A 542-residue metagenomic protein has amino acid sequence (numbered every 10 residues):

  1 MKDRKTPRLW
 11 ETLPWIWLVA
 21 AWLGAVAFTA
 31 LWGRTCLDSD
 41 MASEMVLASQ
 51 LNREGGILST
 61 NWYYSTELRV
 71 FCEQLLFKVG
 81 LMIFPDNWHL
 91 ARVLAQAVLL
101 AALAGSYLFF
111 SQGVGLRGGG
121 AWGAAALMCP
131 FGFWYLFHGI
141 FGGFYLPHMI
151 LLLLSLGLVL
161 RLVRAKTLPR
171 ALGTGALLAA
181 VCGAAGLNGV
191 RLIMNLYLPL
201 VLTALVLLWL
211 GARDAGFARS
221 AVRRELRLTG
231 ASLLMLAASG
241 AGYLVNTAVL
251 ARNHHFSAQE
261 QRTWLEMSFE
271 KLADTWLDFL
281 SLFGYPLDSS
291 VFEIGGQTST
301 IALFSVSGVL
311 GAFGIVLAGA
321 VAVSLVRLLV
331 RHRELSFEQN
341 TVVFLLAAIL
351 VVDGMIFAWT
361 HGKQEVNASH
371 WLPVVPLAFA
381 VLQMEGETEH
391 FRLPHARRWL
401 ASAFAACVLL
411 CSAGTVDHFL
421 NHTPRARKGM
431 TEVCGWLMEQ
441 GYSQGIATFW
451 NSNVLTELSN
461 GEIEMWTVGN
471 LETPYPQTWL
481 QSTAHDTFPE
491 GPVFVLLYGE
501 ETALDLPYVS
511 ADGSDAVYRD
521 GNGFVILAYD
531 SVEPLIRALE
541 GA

Functional and structural regions predicted by a protein language model:
W10-A20, G173-L178, L233, A237 (+3 more regions): Signature aromatic-anchored transmembrane alpha helix within multi-pass, membrane-resident enzymes that catalyze glycan
L31-S39, N52-L75, M82, D86-L90: Membrane-proximal lumenal/periplasmic loop motifs of glycosylation machinery
T66, V70, L116-V163, Q364-A378 (+2 more regions): Membrane-interface micro-motifs in multi-pass membrane enzymes
V93-G118, L154-L158, G319-V323: Transmembrane-helix motifs of polytopic, lipid-linked glycan transferases
G143-L151, A302-V316, F337-R392: Hydrophobic/aromatic-rich transmembrane helices and adjacent perimembrane loops
T167-A171, G211-G230, T300-F304, G308-A348 (+1 more regions): Membrane-interface helix-loop-helix junctions at transmembrane boundaries of multi-pass membrane enzymes, predominantly
L172-V201, A237: Membrane-interface alpha helices of multi-pass inner-membrane proteins
Q440-P474: Short periplasmic/luminal acceptor-recognition loop of GT-C membrane glycosyltransferases, typified by
